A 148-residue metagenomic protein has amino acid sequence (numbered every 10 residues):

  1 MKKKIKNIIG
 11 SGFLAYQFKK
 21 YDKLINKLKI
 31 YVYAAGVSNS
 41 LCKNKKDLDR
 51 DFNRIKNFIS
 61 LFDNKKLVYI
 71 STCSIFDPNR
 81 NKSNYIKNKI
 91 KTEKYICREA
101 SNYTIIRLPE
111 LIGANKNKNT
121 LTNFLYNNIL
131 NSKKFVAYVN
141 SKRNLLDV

Functional and structural regions predicted by a protein language model:
K2-K23: N-terminal Rossmann NAD(P)H-binding glycine-rich loop of SDR-like oxidoreductase domains
K2-K3, L28, N64-K65, S132-K134: A general structural motif
I5-N7, V68, T104: Conserved beta-strand elements of the Class I
F13, Q17-K20, I30, N53-N57 (+3 more regions): Alpha-helical elements of Rossmann-like donor-binding domains used by nucleotide-donor carbohydrate transfer enzymes
D22-N64, Y69-R80: NAD(P)H-binding glycine-rich loop region in Rossmannoid oxidoreductase-like domains and their noncatalytic homologs
D49-R54, C73-N117: Catalytic helix-loop patch of NAD(P)-dependent Rossmann-fold dehydrogenases
R98-I105, P109-R143: NAD(P)-dependent short-chain dehydrogenase/reductase
N144-V148: A conserved structural motif in NAD(P)-dependent oxidoreductases
